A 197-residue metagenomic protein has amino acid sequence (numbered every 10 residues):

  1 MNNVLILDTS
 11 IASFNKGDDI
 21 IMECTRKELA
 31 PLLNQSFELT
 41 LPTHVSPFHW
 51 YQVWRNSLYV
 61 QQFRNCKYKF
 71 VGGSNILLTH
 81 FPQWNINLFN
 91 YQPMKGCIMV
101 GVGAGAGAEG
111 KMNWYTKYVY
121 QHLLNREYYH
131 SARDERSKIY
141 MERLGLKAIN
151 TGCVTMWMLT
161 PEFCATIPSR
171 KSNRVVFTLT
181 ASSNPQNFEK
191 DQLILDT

Functional and structural regions predicted by a protein language model:
M1-T197: Active-site anion-handling motifs in enzyme catalytic cores
